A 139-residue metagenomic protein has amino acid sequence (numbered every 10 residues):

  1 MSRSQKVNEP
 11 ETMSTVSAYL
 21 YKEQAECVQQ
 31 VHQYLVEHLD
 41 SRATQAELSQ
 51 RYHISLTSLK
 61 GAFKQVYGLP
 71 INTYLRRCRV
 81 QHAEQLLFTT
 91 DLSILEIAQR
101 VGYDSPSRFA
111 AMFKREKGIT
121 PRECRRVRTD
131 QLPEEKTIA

Functional and structural regions predicted by a protein language model:
S2-Q30, E37, Q65, L69-P70 (+1 more regions): Short, Lys/Arg-enriched, Trp-marked, Pro/Gly-tolerant hinge/linker segments that flank
A18, A110-A139: …primarily DNA-binding HTH/wHTH and HhH modules…
Q24, H53, L87: Charged, low-complexity surface patches
Q29-E37, R42-A46, Q65-D104, R126-A139: Terminal helix-turn-helix DNA-binding modules in bacterial transcription factors
E47-L56, K60: Helix-turn-helix
R51-Y52, V101-G102, F113: Core residues of bacterial helix-turn-helix
T57, P106-S107, R122: Key DNA-contact positions within bacterial/archaeal DNA-binding proteins
L59, F63, R108-F109, F113: Short hydrophobic/aromatic patch on the recognition helix
